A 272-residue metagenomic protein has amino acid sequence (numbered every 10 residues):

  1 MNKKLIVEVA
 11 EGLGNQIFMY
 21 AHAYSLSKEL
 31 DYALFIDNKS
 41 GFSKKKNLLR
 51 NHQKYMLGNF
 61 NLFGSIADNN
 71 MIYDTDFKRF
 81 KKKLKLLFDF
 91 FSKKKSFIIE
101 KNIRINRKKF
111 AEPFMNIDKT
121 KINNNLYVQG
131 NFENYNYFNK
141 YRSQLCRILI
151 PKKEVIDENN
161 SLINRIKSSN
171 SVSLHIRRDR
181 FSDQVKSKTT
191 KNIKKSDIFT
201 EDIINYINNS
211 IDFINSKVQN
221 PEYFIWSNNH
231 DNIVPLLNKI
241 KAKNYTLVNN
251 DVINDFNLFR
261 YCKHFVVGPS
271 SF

Functional and structural regions predicted by a protein language model:
N2-I6: Extreme N-terminal starter segment of soluble prokaryotic enzymes
V9-F18: A short, glycine/small-residue-rich beta-strand->loop->alpha-helix junction that serves as a flexible
L13, I204, F213-F272: Donor-binding and catalytic core of enzymes assembling or modifying cell-surface/extracellular glycoconjugates
M19-L26: Short amphipathic alpha-helix
Y32-S43: A short beta-strand-loop structural module common to alpha/beta enzyme folds
I36-N38, S173-R177, E222-S227: Short beta-strand segments
F42-N47, S182, N229-L236: Short, charged/polar "capping" segments at the starts of alpha-helices and the immediately preceding loops
L48-F213, K217-V218: Secretory-pathway luminal glycosyltransferase catalytic domains
